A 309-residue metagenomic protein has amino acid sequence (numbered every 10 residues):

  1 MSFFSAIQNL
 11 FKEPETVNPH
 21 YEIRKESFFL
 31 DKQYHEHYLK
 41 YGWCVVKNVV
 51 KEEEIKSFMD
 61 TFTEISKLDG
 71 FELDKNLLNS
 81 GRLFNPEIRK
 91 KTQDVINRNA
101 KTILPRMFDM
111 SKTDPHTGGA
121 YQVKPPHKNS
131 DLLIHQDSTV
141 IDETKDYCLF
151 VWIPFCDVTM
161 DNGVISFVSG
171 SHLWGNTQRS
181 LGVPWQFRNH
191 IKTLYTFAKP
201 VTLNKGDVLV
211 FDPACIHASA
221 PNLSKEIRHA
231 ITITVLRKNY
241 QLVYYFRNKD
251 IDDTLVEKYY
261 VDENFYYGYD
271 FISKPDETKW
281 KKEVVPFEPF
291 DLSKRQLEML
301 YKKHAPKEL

Functional and structural regions predicted by a protein language model:
F3-Y41, K47-I134, T139-D142: Non-heme Fe(II)-dependent double-stranded beta-helix
E13, V17-R24, L68-F71, C215-L309: Non-heme Fe(II)/2-oxoglutarate
W43, D146-F150, N162, A198-P200 (+2 more regions): Extracellular structured ligand-interaction cores
T113, T117-G119, S130-L132, Y147-I153 (+2 more regions): Generic beta-strand structural signal
Y121-K128, S138-T139, Y147, F155-M160 (+1 more regions): Short acidic/polar capping segments at secondary-structure boundaries
I134-Q136, V183-Y195, I227, F246-D252: Short, surface-exposed loop/helix-turn segments at secondary-structure junctions that function as lids/hinges flanking
H135, D142-M160, T202, V210 (+1 more regions): Short, conserved beta-strand element in jelly-roll/cupin
V158-A220, Y240: Double-stranded beta-helix
